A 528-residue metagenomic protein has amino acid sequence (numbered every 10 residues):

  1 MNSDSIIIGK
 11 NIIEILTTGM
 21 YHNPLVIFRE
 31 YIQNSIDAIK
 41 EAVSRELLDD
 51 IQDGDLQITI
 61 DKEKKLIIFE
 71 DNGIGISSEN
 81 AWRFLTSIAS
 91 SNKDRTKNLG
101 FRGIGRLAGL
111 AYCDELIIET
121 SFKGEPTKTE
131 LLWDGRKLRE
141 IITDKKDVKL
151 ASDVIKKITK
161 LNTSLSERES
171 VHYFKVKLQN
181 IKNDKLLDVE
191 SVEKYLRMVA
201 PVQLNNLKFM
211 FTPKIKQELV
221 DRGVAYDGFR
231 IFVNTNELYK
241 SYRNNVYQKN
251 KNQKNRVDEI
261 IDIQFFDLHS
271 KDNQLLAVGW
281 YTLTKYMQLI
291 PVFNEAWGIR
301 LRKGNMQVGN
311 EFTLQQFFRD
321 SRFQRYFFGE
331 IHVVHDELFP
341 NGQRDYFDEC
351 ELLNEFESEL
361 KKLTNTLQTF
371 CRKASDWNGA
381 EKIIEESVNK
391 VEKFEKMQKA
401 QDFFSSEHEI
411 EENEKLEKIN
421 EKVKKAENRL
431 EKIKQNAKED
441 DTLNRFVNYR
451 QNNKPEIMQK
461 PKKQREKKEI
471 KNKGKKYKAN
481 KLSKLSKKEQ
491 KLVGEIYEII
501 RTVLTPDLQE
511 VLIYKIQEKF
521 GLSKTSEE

Functional and structural regions predicted by a protein language model:
M1-I7, A38, A42, E46-L99 (+2 more regions): Interdomain "switch/hinge" adjacent to the Bergerat
M1-L56, K64, E79-T86, Y497-K515 (+1 more regions): Bergerat-fold GHKL ATPase/HATPase_c domain
I8, I12, P24-F28, G100 (+4 more regions): Helical mechanochemical/support elements of P-loop NTPase systems and associated helical scaffolds
I13-E14, F101-I104, K160-L161, K285-Y286 (+1 more regions): Short alpha-helical segments and helix-capping/turn motifs at coil-helix boundaries
H22-L25, D71, G75-I76, K185-S191 (+2 more regions): Ordered, soluble secondary-structure elements with a strong preference for glycine-centered loop motifs and nearby
R95-C113: Glycine-rich phosphate-binding loop
E115-E119: Glycine-rich ATP-binding loops of the HATPase_c
N250-E528: Charged regulatory segments coupled to nucleotide-binding catalytic modules in large multidomain enzymes
